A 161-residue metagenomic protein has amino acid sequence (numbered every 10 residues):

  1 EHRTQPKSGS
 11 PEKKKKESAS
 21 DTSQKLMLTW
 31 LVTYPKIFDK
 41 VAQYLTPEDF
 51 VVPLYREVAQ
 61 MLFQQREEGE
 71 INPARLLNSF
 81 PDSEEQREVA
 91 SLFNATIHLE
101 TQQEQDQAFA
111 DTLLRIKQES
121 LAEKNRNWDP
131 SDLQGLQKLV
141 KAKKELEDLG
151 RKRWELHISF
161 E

Functional and structural regions predicted by a protein language model:
E1-E161: A charged alpha-helical hairpin associated with nucleic-acid processing machineries
